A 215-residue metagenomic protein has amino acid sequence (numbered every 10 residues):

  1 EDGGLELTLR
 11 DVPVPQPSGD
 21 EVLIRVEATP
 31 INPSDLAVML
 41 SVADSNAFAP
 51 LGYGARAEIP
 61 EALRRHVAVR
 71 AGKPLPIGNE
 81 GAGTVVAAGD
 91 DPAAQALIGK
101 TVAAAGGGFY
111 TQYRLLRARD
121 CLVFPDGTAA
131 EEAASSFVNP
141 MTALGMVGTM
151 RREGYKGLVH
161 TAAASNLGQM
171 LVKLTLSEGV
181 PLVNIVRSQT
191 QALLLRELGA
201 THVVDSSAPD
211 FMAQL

Functional and structural regions predicted by a protein language model:
E1-E6: Extracellular beta-rich ligand/substrate-recognition surface
P13-P30, V42-G106: Glycine-rich beta-strand-centered segment in the early N-terminal region that forms part of a ligand/cofactor-binding
S34-M39: Cytochrome P450 core scaffold surrounding the K-helix E-X-X-R motif and the conserved "meander" helix-loop region
H66, D120-A130: Glycine/charged-rich beta-loop-alpha catalytic/anionic-binding loops adjacent to active sites
L97, S136-P209: Mid-domain Rossmann-like dinucleotide-binding core that forms the NAD(H)/NADP(H) cofactor-binding site
G106-R119: A structural motif shared across PLP-dependent enzymes of the aminotransferase-like
E132-A134: C-terminal boundary of histidine-terminating zinc-finger modules
D210-L215: Short amphipathic alpha-helix with an adjacent loop that forms part of the alpha/beta core around
